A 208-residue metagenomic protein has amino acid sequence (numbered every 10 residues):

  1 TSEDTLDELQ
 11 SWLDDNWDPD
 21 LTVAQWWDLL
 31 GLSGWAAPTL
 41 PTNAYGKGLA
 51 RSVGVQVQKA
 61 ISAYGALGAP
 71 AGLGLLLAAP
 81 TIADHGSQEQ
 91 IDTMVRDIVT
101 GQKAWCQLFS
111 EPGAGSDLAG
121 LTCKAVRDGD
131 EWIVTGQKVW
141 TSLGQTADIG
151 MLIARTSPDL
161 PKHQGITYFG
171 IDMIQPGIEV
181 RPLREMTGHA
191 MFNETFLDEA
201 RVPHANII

Functional and structural regions predicted by a protein language model:
T1-L73, A83, E89-T93, D97-T100 (+2 more regions): Amphipathic, small/basic residue-rich leader segments at the start of a protein or domain
G34, P38, V57-S62, A154 (+2 more regions): Short Ser/Thr-interspersed hydrophobic loop/turn segments at strand-loop and sheet-helix junctions that line or gate
A69-A79, Q102-W105, Q137-G150: FAD-binding core of FAD-dependent oxidoreductases, characterized by glycine-rich FAD pyrophosphate-binding loops
A114, V139-G144, M186-T187: Glycine-rich phosphate/pyrophosphate-binding beta-alpha loops
G120, I174-P203, I207: Flexible, small-/acidic-enriched active-site or ligand-binding loops
C123-V126: A structural signal for short hydrophobic beta-strand segments in well-ordered beta-sheet cores
T135-R181: A short core secondary-structure module
